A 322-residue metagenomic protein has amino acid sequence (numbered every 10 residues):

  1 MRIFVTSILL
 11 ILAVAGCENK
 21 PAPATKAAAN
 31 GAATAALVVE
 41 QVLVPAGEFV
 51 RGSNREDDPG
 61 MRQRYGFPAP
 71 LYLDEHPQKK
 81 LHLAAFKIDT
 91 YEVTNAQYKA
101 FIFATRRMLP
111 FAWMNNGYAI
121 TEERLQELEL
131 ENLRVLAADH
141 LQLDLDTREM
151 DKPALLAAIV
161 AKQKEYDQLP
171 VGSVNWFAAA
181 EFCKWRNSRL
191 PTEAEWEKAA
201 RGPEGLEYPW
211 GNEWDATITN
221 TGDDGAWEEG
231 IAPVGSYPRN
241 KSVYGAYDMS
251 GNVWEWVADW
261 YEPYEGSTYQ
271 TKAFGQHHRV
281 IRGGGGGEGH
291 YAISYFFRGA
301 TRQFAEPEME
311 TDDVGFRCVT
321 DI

Functional and structural regions predicted by a protein language model:
R2-F4, I8-L155, F177, G211-E213 (+2 more regions): Short, compositionally biased
V50, N54-P59, Q63-P70, N115-I120 (+4 more regions): Functional-site microenvironments in short loops/helix caps that host divalent-cation chemistry
